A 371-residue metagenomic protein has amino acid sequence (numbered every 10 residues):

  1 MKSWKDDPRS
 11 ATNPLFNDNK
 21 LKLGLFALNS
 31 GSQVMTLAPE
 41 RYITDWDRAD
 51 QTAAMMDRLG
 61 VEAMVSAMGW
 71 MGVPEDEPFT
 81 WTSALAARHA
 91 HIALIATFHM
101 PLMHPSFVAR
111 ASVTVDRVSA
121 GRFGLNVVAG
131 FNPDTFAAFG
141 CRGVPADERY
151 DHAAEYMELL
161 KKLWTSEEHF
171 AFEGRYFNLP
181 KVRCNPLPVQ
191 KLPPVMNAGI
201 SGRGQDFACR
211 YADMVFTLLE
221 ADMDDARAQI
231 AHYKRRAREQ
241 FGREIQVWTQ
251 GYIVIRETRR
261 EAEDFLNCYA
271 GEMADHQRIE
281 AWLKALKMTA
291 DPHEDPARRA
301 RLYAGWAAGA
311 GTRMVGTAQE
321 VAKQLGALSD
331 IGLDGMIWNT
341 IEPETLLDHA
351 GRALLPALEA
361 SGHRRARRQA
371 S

Functional and structural regions predicted by a protein language model:
M1-H89, Q190-P193, A304: N-terminal beta1-alpha1-beta2 module of alpha/beta enzyme domains
K2-S32, F139, A146-V189, D222-D330 (+1 more regions): An alpha-helical appendage that flanks or caps ligand/catalytic pockets
L15-D18, A54-R58, T82-A90, S112 (+4 more regions): Acidic (Asp/Glu)-rich catalytic clusters
L21-L25, M64-S66, A93-F98, F123-V127 (+4 more regions): Hydrophobic faces of well-ordered beta-strands that scaffold small-molecule active sites in alpha/beta enzyme cores
L23, M56, G60, L85 (+8 more regions): Conserved, mostly hydrophobic/aromatic
S32-D47, T97-S106, R142, P188-I200 (+2 more regions): Active-site mouth loops of central-metabolism enzymes
A63-W81, L219-M223, W338-G351: Glycine-rich, proline-tolerant flexible connector loops at the mouths of alpha/beta enzymes
E75-A96, H152-Y156, A350-R367: Alpha-helix-loop-beta-strand connector modules within alpha/beta enzyme cores
